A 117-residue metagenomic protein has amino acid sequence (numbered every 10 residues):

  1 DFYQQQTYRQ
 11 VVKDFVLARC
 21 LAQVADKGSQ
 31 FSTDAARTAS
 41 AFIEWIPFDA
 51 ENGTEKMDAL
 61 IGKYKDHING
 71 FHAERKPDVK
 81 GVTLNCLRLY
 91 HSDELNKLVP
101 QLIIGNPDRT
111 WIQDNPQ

Functional and structural regions predicted by a protein language model:
D1-I43: N-terminal secretory signal peptides
A35-Q117: Compact alpha-helical subdomains of small soluble proteins
